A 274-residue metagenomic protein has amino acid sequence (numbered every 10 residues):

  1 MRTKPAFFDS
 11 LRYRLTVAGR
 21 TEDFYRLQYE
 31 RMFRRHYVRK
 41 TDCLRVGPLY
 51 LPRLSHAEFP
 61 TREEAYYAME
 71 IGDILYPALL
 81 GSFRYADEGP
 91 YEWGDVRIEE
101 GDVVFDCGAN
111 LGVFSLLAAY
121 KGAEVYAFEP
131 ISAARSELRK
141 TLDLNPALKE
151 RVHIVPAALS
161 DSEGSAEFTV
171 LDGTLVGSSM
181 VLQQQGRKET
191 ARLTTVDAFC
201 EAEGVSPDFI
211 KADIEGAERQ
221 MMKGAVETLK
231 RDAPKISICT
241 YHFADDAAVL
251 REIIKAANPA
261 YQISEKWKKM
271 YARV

Functional and structural regions predicted by a protein language model:
M1-K121, Y126-F128, S136-E137, L148 (+3 more regions): S-adenosyl-L-methionine
F59-D95, P146-K149, V155-V205: Glycine-rich adenosyl-binding loop in Rossmann-like folds that engage adenosine-containing cofactors
D102-V103, A127-P130, A198-V274: Conserved acidic-Pro-Pro-aromatic motif
D106, N110, I131, S160 (+1 more regions): Conserved glycine-rich SAM-binding loop
G112, R135, S162, E218-R219 (+1 more regions): Short, well-ordered alpha-helical microsegments
E124, R151, K235: Residues at the starts of beta-strands that form the adenosine-phosphate
F128-E129, A133, V155: Divalent metal-dependent hydrolysis catalytic cores, especially in the metallo-beta-lactamase
L138-L142: Conserved SAM-binding loop
